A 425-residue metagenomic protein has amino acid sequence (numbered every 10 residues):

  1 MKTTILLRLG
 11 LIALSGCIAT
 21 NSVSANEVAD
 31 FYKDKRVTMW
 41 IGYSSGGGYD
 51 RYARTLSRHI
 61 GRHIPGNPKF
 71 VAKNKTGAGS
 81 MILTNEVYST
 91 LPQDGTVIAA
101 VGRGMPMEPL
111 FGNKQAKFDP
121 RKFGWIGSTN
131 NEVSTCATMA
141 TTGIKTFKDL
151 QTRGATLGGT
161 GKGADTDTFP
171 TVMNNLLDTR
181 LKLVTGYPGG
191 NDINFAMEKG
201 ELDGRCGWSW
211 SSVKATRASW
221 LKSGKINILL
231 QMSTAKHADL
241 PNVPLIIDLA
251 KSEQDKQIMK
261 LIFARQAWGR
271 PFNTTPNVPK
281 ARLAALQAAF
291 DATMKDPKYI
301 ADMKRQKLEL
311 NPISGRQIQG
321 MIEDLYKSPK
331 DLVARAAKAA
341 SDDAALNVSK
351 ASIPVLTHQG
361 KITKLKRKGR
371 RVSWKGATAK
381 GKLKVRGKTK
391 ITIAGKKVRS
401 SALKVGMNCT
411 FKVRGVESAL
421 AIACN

Functional and structural regions predicted by a protein language model:
M1-G10: Bacterial N-terminal signal peptides that target proteins for export
S15-S24: C-terminal segment of classical bacterial N-terminal signal peptides
S24-Y32: Cleaved targeting-peptide boundary
F31-V37, R62-N67, E86-V97, M105-D203 (+3 more regions): Hinge/capping helix and adjacent helix->loop/strand transition within the periplasmic-binding protein
K33-K35, K222-K225, L249, V278-P354 (+2 more regions): An extracytoplasmic/periplasmic, membrane-proximal ligand-sensing/linker region
T38-A53, T76-G79, G158-D165: Extracytoplasmic "Venus flytrap"
A345-V385, A394-N425: Short, flexible, surface-exposed loop segments at domain boundaries
